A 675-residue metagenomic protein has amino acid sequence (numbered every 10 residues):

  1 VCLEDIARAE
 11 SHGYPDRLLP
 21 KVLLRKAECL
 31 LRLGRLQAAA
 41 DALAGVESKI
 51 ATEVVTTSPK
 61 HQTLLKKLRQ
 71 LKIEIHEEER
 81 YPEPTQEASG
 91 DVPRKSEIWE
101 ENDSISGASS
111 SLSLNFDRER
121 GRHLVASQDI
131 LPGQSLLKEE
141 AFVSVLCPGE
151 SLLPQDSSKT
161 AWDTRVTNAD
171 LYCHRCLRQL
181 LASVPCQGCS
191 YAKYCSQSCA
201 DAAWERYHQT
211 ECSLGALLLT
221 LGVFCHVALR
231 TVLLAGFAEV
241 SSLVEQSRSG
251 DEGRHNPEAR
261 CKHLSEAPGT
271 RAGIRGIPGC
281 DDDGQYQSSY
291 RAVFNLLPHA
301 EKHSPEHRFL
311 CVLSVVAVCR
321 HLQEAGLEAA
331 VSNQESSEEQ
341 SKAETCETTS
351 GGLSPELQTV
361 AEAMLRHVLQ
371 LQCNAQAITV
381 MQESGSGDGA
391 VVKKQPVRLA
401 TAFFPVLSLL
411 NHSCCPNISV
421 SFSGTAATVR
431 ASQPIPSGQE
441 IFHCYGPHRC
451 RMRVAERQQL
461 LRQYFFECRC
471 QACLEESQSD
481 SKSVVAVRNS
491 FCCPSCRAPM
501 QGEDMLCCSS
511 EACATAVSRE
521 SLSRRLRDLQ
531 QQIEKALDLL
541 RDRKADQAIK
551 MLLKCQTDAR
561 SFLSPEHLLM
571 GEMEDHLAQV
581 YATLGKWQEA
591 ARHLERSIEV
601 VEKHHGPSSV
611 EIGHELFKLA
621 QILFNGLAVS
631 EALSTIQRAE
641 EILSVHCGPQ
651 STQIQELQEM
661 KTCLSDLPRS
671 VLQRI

Functional and structural regions predicted by a protein language model:
C2-I675: Short alpha-helical interaction motifs and adjacent low-complexity tails used for partner binding in regulatory proteins
